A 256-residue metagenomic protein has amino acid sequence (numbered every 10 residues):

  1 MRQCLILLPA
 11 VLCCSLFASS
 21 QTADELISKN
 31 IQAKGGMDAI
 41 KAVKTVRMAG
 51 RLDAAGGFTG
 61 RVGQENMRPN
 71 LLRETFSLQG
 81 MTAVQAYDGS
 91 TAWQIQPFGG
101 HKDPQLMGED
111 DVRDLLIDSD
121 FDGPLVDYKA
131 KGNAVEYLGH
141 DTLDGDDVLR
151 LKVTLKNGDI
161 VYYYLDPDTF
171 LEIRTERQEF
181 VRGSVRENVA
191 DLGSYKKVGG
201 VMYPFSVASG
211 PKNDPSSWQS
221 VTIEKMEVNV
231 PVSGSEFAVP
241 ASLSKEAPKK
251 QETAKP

Functional and structural regions predicted by a protein language model:
M1-R2: N-terminal secretory signal peptides that target proteins for export/translocation
I6-S15: Bacterial N-terminal signal peptides
S19-I27, I31-Q32, A39, T91-D159 (+4 more regions): Flexible, processing/modification-adjacent segments and terminal tails in exported/periplasmic/extracellular proteins
S20, M81, D144-V239: Gly/Pro-enriched, hydrophobic low-complexity segments that function as extracytoplasmic propeptides/linkers
D24-G100, G132-G139: N-terminal mature ectodomain segment of secretory-pathway/periplasmic proteins
L52-G57, E74, D118, R177 (+3 more regions): Alpha-helix boundary/capping detector
R61-E65, Q85-G89, D103-D111, L165 (+2 more regions): Short amphipathic beta-strand/extended segments with alternating polar/hydrophobic composition
